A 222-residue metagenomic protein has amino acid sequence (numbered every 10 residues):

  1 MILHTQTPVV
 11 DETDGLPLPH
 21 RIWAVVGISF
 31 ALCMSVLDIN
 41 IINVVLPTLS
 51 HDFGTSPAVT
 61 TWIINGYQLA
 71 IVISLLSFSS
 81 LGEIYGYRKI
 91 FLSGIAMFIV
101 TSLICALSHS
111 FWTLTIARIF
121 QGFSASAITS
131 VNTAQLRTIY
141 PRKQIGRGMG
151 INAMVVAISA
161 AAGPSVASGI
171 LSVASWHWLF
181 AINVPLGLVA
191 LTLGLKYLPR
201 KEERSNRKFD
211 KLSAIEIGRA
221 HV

Functional and structural regions predicted by a protein language model:
M1-H20: Intrinsic disorder in cytosolic terminal tails and internal cytosolic loops of multi-pass membrane transporters
D11-D14, T55, W62, S110-F111 (+1 more regions): Membrane-integral, polyisoprenol-dependent glycosyltransferases of the GT-C/oligosaccharyltransferase superfamily
L16-W23, D210-L212: N-terminal membrane topogenic signal
H20-V36, Y67-Q68, M97, T113 (+3 more regions): Hydrophobic transmembrane alpha-helices of multi-pass secondary transporters, especially the MFS 12-helix bundle
W23-Q68, I73, F78, I128 (+1 more regions): Extracytoplasmic
N43, K208, I217: Short aromatic/basic micro-patch
S77-A214: Helix-loop-helix hairpins in multi-pass membrane proteins, especially solute transporters
A220-V222: Conserved small/polar residues in nucleotide/adenosyl-binding loops
